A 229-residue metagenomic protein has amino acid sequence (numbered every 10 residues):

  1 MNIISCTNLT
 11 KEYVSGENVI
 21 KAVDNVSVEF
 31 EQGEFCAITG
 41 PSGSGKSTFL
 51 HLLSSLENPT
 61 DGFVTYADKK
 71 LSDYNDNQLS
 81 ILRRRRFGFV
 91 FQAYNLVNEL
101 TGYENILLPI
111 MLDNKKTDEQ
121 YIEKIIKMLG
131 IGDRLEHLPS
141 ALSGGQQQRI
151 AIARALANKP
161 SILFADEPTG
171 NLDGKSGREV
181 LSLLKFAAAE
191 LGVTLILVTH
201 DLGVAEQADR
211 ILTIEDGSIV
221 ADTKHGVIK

Functional and structural regions predicted by a protein language model:
I3-I214: ABC family nucleotide-binding domain
S218-K229: Conserved beta-strand-loop-alpha-helix hinge in the C-terminal portion of ABC ATPase nucleotide-binding domains
